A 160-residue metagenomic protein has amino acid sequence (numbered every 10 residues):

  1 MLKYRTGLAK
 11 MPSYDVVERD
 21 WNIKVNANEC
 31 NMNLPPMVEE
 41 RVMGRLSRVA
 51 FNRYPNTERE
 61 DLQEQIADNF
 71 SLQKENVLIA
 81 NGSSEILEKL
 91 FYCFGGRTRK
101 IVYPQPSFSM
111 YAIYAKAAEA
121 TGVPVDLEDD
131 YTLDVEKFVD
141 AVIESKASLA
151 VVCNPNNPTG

Functional and structural regions predicted by a protein language model:
M1-R53, V139: N-terminal "arm"/small-domain region of PLP-dependent enzymes with the aminotransferase-like
I23, R99, S148: Conserved acidic residues
N28-N31, S83-S84, F108, N154-P158: Short glycine-rich anion-binding loops that position phosphate/pyrophosphate groups of nucleotides and phosphorylated
E60-K100: Phosphate-binding glycine-rich loop
C93-Y114: Conserved PLP-anchoring active-site segment centered on the Schiff-base-forming lysine
Q105, P124-D129: Short beta->alpha connector loops at strand-helix junctions that form conserved, small/polar/Pro-enriched
A118-G122: A short helix-loop-beta submotif of the ANL/AMP-binding
D129-G160: Active-site phosphate-binding strand-loop segment of PLP-dependent enzymes
